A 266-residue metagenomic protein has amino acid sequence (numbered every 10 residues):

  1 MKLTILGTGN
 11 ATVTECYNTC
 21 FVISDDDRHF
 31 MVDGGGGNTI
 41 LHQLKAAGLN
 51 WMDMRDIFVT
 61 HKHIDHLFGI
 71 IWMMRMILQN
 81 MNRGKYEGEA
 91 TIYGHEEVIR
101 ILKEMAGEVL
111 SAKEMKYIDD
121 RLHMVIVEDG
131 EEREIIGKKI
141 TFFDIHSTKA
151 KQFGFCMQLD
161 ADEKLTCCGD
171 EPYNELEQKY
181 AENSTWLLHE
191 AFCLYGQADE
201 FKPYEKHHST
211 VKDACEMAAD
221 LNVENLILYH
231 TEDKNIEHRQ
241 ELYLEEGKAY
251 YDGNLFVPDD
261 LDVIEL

Functional and structural regions predicted by a protein language model:
M1-A47, K151-D170: Conserved beta-strand hairpin/beta-sheet module of binuclear metal-dependent hydrolase folds, prominently
L3, D33, L44, H61 (+8 more regions): Divalent metal-coordination and catalytic microenvironments
A11, I64, I92, V98-I99 (+1 more regions): Short histidine/acidic/glycine/proline-rich micro-motifs that form metal- and phosphate-coordinating active-site loops
V13-E15, I126-G196: Active-site-proximal loop/helix segment associated with metal-binding centers of metalloenzymes
V32-G35, R55-H61, D65, G69 (+5 more regions): Active-site neighborhood of phospho(di)ester-bond hydrolases with catalytic His/Asp-centered motifs
N38-A90: Active-site metal-binding motif and surrounding structural segment of the metallo-beta-lactamase
Y86-K151, D160, D260: Metallo-beta-lactamase
Y173-L261: Cap/insert and terminal regions of metallo-dependent hydrolase folds
